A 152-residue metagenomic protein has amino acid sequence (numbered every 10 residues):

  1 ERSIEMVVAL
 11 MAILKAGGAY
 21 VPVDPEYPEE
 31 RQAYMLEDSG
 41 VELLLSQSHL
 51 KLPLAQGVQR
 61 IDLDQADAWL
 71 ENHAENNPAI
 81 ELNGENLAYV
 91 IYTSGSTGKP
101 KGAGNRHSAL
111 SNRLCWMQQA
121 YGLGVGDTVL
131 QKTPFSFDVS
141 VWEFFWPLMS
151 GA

Functional and structural regions predicted by a protein language model:
E1-S111, C115, Q119-G122, T128 (+2 more regions): Carrier-protein-dependent adenylate-forming modules in NRPS/ANL systems
K132: Catalytic "switch" loops of ABC-type ATPases
V141-W142: SF2 helicase/translocase ATPase core recognition
